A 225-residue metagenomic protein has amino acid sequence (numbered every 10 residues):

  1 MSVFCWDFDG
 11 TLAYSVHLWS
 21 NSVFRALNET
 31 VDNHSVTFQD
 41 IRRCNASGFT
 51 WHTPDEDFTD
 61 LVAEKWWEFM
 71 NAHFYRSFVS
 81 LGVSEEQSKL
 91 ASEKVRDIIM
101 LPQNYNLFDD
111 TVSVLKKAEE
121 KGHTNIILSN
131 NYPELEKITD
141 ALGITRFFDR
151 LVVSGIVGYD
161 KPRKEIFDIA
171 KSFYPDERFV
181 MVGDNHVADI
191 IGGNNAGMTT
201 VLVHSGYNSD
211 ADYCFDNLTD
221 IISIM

Functional and structural regions predicted by a protein language model:
M1-D7, Q39, E85-L90, V112 (+2 more regions): Asp-based, Mg2+/Mn2+-dependent phosphohydrolase catalytic module
S2-F108: N-terminal helical cap/lid subdomain that shapes the substrate entry/recognition surface in HAD-like hydrolases
